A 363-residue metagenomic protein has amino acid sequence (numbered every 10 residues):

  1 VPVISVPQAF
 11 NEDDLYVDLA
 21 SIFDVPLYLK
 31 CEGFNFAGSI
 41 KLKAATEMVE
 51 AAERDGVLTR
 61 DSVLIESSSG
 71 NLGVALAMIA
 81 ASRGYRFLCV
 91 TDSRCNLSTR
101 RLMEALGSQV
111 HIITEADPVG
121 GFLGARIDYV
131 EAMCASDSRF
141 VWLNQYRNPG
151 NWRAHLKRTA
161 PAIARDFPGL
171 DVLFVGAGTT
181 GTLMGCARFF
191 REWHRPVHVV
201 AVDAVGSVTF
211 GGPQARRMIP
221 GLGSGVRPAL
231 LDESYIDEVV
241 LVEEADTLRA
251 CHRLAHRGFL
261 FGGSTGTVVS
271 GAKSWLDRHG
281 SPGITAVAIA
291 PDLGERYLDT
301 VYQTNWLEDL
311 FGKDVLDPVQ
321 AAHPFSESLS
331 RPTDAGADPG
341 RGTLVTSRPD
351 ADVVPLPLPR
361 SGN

Functional and structural regions predicted by a protein language model:
V1-N363: PLP-dependent amino-acid enzyme catalytic core
